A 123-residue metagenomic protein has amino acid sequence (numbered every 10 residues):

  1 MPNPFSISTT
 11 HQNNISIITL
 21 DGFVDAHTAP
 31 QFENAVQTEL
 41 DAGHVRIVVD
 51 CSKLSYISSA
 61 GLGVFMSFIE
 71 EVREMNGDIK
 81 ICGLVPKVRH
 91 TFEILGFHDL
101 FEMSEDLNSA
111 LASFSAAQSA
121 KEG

Functional and structural regions predicted by a protein language model:
M1-S8, A35-Q37, S58, L111: Short low-complexity stretches enriched in small and charged residues
P2, T19, G96, D106: Residue-level signal for pocket-adjacent positions within structured domains
N3-N34, C51: STAS-typified acidic loop motif
Q12-N14, P86, N108: Residues that form or immediately flank small-molecule/cofactor binding pockets and catalytic motifs
N14, D78, S115-A117: Long, contiguous secondary-structure blocks with strong helical propensity
A26-L100: Amphipathic alpha-helical interaction surfaces in cytosolic regulatory modules
D106-G123: A charged, well-structured terminal subsegment
